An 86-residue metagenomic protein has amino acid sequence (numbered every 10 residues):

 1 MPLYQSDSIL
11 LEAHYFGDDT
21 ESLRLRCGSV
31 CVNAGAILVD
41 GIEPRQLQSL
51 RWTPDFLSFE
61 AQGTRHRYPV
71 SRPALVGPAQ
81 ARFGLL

Functional and structural regions predicted by a protein language model:
M1-Y4, G84-L86: Compositionally biased, intrinsically disordered low-complexity segments enriched in polar/Pro/Gly and often Gln
P2-Y15, W52-Q62: Short conserved beta-strand and strand-loop elements enriched in small hydrophobics with frequent Asp/Gly
Y4-L10, T20, V32, P54 (+1 more regions): A general secondary-structure signal for short beta-strands and their flanking turns/coil in non-transmembrane regions
I9-L11, V30, I37-V39, L57-F59 (+2 more regions): Hydrophobic beta-strand residues in large extracellular and virion-surface proteins
E12-G17, E43, A74: Beta-strand elements of well-folded, non-transmembrane domains
G17-E21, P44-R51, R65-Y68: Short, surface-exposed beta-strand/loop "edge" segments at domain boundaries and coil↔beta transitions
E21-Q46: Short strand-loop-strand
R51-L86: Short, compact, well-ordered microdomains
